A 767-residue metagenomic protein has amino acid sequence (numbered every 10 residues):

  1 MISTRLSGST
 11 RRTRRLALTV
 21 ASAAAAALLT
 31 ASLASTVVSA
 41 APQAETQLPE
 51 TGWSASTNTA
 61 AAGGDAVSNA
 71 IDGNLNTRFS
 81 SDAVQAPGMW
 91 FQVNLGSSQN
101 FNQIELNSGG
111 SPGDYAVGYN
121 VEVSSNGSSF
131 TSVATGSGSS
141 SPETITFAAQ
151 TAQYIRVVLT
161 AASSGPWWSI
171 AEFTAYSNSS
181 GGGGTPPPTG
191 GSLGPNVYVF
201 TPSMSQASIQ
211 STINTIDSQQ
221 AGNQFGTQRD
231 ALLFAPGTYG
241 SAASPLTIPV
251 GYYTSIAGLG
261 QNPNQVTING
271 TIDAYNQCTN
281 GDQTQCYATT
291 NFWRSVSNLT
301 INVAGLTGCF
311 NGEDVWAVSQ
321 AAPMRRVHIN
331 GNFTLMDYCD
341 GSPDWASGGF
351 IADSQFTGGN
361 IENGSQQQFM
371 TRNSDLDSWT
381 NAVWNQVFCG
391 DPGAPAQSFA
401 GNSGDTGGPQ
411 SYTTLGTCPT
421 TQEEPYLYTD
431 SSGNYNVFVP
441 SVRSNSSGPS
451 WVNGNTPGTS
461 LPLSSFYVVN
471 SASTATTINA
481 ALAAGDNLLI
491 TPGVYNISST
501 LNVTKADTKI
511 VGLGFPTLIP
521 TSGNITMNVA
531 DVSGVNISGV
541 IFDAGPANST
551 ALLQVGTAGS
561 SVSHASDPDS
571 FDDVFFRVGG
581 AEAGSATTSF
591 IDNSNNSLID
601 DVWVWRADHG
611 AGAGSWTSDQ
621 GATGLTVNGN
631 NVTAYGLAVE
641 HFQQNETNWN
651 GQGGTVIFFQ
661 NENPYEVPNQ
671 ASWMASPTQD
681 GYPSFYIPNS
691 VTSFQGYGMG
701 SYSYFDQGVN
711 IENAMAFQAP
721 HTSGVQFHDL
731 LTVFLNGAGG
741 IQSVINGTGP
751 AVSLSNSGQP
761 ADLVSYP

Functional and structural regions predicted by a protein language model:
I2-A40: Secretory targeting and sorting signals
A44-L48, T57-G182: Aromatic, loop-rich ligand-recognition surfaces of beta-strand-rich domains
P186-S211, R443-T474: Right-handed parallel beta-helix/beta-solenoid
L193-A207, Y253-F310, S471, K509-V555: Right-handed parallel beta-helix/beta-spiral solenoid domain characteristic of secreted/periplasmic
V197, R229-A231, P236, Y253-S255 (+28 more regions): Detector for repetitive beta-architecture
P202-S255, Q261-D273, S471-N479, A484-K509 (+2 more regions): N-terminal extracellular ligand-recognition/capping segment immediately after the signal peptide
I213, S218, G222, T227-L233 (+11 more regions): Sequence-level preference for short, compositionally simple segments enriched in small aliphatic or small polar residues
N223, G270-C278, A396, V437 (+8 more regions): Acidic/polar low-complexity surface segments
